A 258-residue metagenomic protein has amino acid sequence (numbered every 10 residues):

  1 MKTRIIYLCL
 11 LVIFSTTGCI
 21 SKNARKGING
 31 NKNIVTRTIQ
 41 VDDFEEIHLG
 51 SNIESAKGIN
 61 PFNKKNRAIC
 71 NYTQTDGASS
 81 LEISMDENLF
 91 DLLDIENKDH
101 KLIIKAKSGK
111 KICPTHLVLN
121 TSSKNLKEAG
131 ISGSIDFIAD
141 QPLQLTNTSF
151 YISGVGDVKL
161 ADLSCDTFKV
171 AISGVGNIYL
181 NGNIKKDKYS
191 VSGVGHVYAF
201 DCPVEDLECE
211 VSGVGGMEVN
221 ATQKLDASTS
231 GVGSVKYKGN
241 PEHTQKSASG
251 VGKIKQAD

Functional and structural regions predicted by a protein language model:
M1-S192, H196-D258: Intrinsically disordered, low-complexity terminal regions
